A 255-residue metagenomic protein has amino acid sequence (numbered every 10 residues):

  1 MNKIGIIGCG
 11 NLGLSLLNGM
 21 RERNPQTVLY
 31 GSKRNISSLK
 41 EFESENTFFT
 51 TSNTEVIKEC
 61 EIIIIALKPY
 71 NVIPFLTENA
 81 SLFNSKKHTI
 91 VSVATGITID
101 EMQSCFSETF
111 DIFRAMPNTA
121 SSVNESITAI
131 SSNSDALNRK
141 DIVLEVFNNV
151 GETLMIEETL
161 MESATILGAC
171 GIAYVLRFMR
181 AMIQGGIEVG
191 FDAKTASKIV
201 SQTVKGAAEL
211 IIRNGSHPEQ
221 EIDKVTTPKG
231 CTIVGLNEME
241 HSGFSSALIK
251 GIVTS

Functional and structural regions predicted by a protein language model:
M1-E59, E125-S126, I187-E188: NAD(P)+-binding Rossmann beta1-loop-alpha1 motif at the extreme N-terminus of oxidoreductases
N2, S201-S255: NAD(P)-dependent Rossmann-like dehydrogenase/reductase catalytic/cofactor-binding core
Q26-T27, S85-H88, F110: A short helix->loop->beta-strand "cap" motif at the edges of active sites that frequently abuts
L29, L39, V56, V72 (+3 more regions): Small-residue helix-packing motif on alpha-helices
F48-F106: Rossmann-fold NAD(P) dinucleotide-binding segment
E101-D111, I127-A164, Y174-R213: Internal alpha-helical scaffold of NAD(P)-dependent oxidoreductase catalytic cores
I112, M161-I166, P218-D223: Short pre-catalytic strand/loop immediately N-terminal to key active-site residues, enriched for Gly-Thr
